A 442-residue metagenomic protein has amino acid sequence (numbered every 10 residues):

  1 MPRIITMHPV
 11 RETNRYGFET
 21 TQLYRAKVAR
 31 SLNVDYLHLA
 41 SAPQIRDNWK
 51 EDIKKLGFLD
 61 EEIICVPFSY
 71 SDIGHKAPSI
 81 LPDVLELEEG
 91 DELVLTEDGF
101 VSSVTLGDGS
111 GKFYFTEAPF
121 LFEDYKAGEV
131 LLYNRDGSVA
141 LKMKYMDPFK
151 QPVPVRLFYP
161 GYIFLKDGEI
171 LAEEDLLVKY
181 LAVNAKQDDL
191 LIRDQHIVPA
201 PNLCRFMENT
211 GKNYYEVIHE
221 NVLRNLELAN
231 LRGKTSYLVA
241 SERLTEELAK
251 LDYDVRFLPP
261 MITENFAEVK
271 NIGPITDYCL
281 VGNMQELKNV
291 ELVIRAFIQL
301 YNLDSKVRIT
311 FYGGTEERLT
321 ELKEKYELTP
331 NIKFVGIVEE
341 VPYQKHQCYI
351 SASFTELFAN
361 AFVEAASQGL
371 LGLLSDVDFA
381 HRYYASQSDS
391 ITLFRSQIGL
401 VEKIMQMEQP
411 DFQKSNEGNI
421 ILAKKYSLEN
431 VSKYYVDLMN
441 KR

Functional and structural regions predicted by a protein language model:
K212-R224, R232-A267: Donor nucleotide-sugar binding/catalytic pocket of nucleotide-sugar-dependent glycosyltransferases
V269-K288, I294-F297: Conserved donor-binding/catalytic core segment of Leloir-type glycosyltransferases
R308-T320: Glycosyltransferase donor-sugar binding loop
T320-I337: Nucleotide-activated donor-binding/catalytic signature segment of Leloir-type glycosyltransferases, i.e., the conserved
F354: Aromatic "clamp/platform" in nucleotide-sugar-dependent glycosyltransferases that forms part of the donor/acceptor
L371-S375: Short hydrophobic beta-strand element within catalytic cores of glycosyltransferases and related nucleotide-activated
Q387-I398, M405-P410: Conserved acidic donor-binding segment of nucleotide-sugar-dependent glycosyltransferases
F412-N440: A charged, aromatic-enriched C-terminal amphipathic alpha-helix characteristic of glycosyltransferases across folds
